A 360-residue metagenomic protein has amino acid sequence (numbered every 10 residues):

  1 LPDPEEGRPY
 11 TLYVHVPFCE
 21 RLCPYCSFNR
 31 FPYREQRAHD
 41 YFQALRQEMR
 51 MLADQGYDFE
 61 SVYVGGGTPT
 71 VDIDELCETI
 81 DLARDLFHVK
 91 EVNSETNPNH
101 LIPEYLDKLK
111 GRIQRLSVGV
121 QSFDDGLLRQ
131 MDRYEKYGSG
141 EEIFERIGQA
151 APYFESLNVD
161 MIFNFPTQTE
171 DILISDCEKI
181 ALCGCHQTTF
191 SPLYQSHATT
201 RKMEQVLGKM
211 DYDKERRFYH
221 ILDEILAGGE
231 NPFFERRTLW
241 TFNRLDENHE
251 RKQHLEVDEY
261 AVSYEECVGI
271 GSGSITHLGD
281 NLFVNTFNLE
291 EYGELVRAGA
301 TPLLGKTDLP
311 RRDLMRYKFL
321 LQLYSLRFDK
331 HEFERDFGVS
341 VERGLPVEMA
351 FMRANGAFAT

Functional and structural regions predicted by a protein language model:
L1-Y13, G56-Y57: N-terminal [4Fe-4S]-dependent radical SAM core
R8-P9, E20, Y264: A structure-centric signal for secondary-structure junctions around beta-strands
T11, P24, G65: Divalent metal-dependent hydrolysis catalytic cores, especially in the metallo-beta-lactamase
V14-R30: Local cysteine-cluster metal-coordination motifs and their immediate loop/turn environment, predominantly Fe-S cluster
F31-L52, E60-V339: C-terminal scaffold of the Radical SAM
G338-R353: Short amphipathic alpha-helical interaction segments
R353-T360: A short, conserved structural fragment
